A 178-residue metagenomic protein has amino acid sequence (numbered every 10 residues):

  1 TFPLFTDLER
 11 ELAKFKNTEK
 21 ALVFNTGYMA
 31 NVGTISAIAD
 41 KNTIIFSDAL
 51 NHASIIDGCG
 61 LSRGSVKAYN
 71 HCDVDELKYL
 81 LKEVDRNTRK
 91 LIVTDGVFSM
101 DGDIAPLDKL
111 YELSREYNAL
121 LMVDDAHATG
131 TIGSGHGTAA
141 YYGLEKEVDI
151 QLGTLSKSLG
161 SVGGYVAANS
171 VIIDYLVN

Functional and structural regions predicted by a protein language model:
T1-T6: A glycine-/small-polar-enriched, mobile loop at the entrance of the PLP active site in fold-type I
E9-G33: Short loop-beta-helix segment that forms the pyridoxal 5′-phosphate
T34-A53: Conserved PLP-anchoring active-site segment centered on the Schiff-base-forming lysine
K41, L61-R63, E147: Short, structured coil segments at secondary-structure junctions
K67, H71-V123: Active-site phosphate-binding strand-loop segment of PLP-dependent enzymes
N118, T138-S156: Conserved active-site segment immediately N-terminal to the catalytic lysine that forms the internal aldimine
I150-L152, V162-N178: Conserved core segment of the aminotransferase class I/II
